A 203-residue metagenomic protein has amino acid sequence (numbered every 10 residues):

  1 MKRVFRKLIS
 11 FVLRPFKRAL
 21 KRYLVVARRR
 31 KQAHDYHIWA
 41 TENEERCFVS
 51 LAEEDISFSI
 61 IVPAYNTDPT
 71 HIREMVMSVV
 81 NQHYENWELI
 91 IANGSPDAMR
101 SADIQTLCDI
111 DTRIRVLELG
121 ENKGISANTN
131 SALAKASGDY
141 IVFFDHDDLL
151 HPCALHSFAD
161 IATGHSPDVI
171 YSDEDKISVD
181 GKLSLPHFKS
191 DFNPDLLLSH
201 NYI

Functional and structural regions predicted by a protein language model:
R3-S78: N-proximal low-complexity "stem/linker" segments adjacent to membrane-targeting elements
V76-N86: Short, acidic, metal-binding catalytic loop of nucleotide-sugar glycosyltransferases
E85, N93-I104, E121: A conserved acidic beta->alpha catalytic loop
L119-A136: Glycine-rich, basic loop-to-helix element that forms the pyrophosphate-binding segment of sugar-nucleotide handling
S126, A134, S184-I203: A recurrent flexible, glycine/aromatic-enriched loop bordering the glycosyltransferase active site that acts as
I141: Short aromatic/hydrophobic "clamp" motif used to bind/position activated sugar donors
D145-L149, D173: The conserved acidic donor/metal-binding loop of glycosyltransferases
C153-S184: Conserved donor NDP-sugar-binding/catalytic core segment of glycosyltransferases
